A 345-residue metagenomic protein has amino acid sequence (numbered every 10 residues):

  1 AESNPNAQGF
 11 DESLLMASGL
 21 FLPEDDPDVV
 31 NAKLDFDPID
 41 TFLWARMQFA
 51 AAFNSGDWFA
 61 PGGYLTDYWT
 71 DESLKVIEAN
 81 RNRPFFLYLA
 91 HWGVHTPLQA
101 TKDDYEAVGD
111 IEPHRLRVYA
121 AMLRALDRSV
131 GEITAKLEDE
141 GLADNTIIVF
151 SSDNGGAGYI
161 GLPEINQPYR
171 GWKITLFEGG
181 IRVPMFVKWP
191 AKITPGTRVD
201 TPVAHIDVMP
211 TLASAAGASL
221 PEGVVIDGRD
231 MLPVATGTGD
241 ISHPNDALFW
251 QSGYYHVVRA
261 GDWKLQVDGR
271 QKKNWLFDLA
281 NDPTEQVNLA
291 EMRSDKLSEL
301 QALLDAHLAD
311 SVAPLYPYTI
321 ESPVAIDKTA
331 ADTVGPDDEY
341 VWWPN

Functional and structural regions predicted by a protein language model:
A1-P84, H91-A100: Formylglycine-dependent
A1-S3, M16-G19, Y88-Q99, F150-G156 (+3 more regions): Short, solvent-exposed turn/loop segments enriched in Gly/Ser/Thr/Pro and often Arg
E2-G9, T96-K102, I111, A135-K192 (+2 more regions): Histidine-centered active-site microenvironments of extracellular/periplasmic hydrolases and transferases
Q8-D11, R81-L87, L142-I148, R182-V183 (+3 more regions): Loop/turn elements at helix/coil->beta-strand transitions in domains of secreted/extracellular proteins
D11-E24, L34, G156-E178, I193-T197 (+4 more regions): C-terminal cap/loop subdomain of S1 sulfatases and analogous C-terminal strand-loop tails that border
D28, S73-Y119, A157-G158, P163-Q167: Active-site His/acidic residue clusters
Y64, Y68-E78, D104-T146: A long, amphipathic alpha-helix that forms part of the scaffold/cap immediately adjacent to metal-dependent active
V208, G261, L265, Q271-K273 (+1 more regions): Long, internal low-complexity/basic segments
